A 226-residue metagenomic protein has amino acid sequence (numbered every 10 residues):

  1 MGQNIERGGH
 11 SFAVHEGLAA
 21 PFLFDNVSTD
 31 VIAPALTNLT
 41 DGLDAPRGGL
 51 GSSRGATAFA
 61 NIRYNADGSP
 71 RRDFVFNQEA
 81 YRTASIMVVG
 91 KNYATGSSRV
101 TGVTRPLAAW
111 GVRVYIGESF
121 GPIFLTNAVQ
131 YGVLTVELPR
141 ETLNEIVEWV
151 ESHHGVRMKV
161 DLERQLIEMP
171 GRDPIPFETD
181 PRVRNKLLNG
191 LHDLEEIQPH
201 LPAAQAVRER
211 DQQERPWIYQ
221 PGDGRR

Functional and structural regions predicted by a protein language model:
M1-R226: Fe-S-dependent hydro-lyases/dehydratases of central metabolism
